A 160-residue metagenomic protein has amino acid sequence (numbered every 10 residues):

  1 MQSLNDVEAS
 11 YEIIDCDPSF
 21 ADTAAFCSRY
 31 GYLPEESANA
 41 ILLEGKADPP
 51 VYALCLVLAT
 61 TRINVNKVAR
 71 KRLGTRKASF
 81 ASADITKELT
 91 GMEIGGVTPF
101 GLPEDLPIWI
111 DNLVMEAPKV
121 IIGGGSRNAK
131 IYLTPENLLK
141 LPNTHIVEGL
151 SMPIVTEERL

Functional and structural regions predicted by a protein language model:
M1-L160: Extended, low-hydrophobicity, polar/charged segments
